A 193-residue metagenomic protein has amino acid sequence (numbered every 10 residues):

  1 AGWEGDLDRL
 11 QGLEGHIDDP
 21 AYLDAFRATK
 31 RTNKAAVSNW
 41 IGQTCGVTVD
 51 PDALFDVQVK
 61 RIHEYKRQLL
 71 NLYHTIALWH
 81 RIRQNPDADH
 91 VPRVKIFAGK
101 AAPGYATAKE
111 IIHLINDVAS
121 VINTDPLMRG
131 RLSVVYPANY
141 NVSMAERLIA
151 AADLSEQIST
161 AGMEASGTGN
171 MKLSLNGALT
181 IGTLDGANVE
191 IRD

Functional and structural regions predicted by a protein language model:
A1-H16, A150-A151, I158-D193: Catalytic binding pocket for nucleotide-activated donors in carbohydrate/polymer assembly enzymes
A1-T48, F55: Extended, charge-enriched "interface" segments that sit outside catalytic cores
H16, L23-R27, Y65, A101-A108 (+4 more regions): Hydrophobic alpha-helical scaffolding
R31-A145: Long, K/E/R/D-enriched contiguous segments that form extended
R61, P92-I96, L132-V134, D153-E156 (+2 more regions): Beta-sheet entry/capping signal
K66, Y73, A152, G177-A178: Generic short alpha-helical hydrophobic face used as a protein-protein interaction/packing hotspot
Y140, A151-L154: A compositional/structural signature marking long, glycine- and acidic/polar-rich segments with frequent tryptophans
